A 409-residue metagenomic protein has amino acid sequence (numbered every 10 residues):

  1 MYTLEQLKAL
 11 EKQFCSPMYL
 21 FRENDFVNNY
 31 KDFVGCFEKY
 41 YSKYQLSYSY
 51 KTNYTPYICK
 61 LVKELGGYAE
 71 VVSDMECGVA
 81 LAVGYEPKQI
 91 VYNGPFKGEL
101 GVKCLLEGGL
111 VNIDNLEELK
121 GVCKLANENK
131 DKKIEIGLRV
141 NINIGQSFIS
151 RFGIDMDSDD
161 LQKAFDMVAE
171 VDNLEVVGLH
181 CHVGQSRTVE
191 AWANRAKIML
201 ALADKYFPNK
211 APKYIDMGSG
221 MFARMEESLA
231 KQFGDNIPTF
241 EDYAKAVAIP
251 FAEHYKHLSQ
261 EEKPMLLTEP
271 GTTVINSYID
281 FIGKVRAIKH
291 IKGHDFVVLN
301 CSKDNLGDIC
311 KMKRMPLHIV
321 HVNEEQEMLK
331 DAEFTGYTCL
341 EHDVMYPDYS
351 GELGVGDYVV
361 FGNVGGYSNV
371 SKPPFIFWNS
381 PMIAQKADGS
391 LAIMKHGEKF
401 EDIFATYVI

Functional and structural regions predicted by a protein language model:
M1-I134, D166, E170-E175, P208 (+2 more regions): A charged N-terminal "starter" segment
Q6, R22-D25, N29, F33 (+17 more regions): General structural feature for long, well-ordered alpha-helical segments within catalytic domains of soluble enzymes
S49, E135-N141, H180-H182, D216-G218 (+2 more regions): Short beta-strand segments
T52-Y54, M75-E76, F96-G98, N115-E117 (+7 more regions): Active-site-proximal loop/turn and secondary-structure-junction residues that shape catalytic pockets, frequently
A80-L81, V102, V122-C123, E226-E227 (+2 more regions): Short glycine-/acidic-enriched loop or helix-start segments at secondary-structure transitions that form or flank
C123-N129, G153, R286-A287, H321-V322: A generic local secondary-structure boundary/capping motif
I144-K284: Active-site loop/helix belt of alpha/beta enzymes
A246, A252-H257, E261-I409: Charged (often Lys/Glu-rich) extended helix/loop segments that serve as interaction or gating elements
